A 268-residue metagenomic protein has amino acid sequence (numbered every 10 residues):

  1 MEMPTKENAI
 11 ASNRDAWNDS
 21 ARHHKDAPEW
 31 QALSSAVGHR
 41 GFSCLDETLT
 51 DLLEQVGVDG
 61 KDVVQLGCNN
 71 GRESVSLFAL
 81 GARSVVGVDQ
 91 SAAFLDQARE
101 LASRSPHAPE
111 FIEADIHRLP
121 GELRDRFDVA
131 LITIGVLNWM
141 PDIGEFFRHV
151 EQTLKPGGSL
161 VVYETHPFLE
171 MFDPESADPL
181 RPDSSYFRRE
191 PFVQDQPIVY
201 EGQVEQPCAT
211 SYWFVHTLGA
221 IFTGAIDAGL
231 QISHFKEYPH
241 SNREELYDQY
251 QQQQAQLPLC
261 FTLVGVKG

Functional and structural regions predicted by a protein language model:
M1-A32: N-terminal, positively charged/glycine-rich alpha-helical extensions of SAM-dependent methyltransferases
E29-K61: Conserved alpha-helix/loop element of class I SAM-dependent methyltransferases that forms part of the SAM/SAH-binding
D62-L119: Class I SAM-dependent methyltransferase SAM/SAH-binding core
G121-A130: A short acidic, Gly/Pro-enriched loop at the edge of an enzyme's catalytic core that lines a small-molecule cofactor
G144-S159: A short glycine-rich, Lys/Arg-flanked "PGG" loop and its adjoining helix->strand segment in the class I
S159-V199: Conserved class I S-adenosyl-L-methionine
E164-D178, E205-A220: Acceptor-substrate binding/catalytic loop of class I
E201, Y212-F235: Short alpha-helix
